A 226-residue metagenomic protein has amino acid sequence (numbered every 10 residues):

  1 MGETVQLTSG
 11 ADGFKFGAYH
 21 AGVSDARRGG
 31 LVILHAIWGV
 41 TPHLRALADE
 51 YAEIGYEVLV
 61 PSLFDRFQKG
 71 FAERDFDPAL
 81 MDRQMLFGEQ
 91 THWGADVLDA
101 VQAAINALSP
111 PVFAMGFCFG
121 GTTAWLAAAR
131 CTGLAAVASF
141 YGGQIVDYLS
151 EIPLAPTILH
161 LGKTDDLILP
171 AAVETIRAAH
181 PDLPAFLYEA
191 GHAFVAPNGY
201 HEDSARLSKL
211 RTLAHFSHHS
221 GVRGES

Functional and structural regions predicted by a protein language model:
M1-S226: N-terminal cap/leader regions of alpha/beta-hydrolase-fold enzymes, predominantly small-molecule hydrolases
